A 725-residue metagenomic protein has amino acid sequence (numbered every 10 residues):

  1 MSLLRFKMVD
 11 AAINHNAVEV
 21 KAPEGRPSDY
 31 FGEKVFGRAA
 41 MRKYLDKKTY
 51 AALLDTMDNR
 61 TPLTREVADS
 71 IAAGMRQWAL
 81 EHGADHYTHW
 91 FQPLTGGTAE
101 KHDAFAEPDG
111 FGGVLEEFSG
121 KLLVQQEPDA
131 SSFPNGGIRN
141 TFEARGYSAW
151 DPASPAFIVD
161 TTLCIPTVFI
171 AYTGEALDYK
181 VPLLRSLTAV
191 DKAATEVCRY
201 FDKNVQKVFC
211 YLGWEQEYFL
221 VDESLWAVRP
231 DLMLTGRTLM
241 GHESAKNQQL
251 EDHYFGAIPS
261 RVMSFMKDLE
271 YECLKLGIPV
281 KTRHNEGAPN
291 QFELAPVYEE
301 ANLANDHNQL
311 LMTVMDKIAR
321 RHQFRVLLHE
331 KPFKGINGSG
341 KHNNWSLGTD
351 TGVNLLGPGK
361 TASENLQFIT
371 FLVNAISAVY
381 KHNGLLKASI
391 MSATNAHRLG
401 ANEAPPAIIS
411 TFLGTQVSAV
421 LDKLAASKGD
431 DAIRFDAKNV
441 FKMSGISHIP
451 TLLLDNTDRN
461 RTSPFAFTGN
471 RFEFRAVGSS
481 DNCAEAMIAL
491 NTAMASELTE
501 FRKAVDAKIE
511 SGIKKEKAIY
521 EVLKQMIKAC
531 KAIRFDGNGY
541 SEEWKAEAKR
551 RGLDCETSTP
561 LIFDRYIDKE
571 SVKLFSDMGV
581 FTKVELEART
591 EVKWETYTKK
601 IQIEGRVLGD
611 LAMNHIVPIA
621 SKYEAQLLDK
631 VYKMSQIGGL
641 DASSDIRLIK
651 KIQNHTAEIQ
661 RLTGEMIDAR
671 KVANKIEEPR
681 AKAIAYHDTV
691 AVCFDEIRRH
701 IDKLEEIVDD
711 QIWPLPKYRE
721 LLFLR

Functional and structural regions predicted by a protein language model:
S2-E24, S132, T141-P155, T162: N-terminal hydrophobic targeting/anchoring segments and the immediately downstream early-domain regions of hydrolases
S2-R38, T64, I258-P279: N-terminal-biased segments
H15-G120, V124-N140: Histidine/acidic residue-rich metal-binding segments in metalloenzymes
V67-I71, F91-P93, K121-L122, F169 (+4 more regions): Active-site-proximal loop/turn and secondary-structure-junction residues that shape catalytic pockets, frequently
G96-G113, A130-S131, R229, G236-T238 (+4 more regions): Short linear, low-complexity motifs centered on an aromatic residue
A144-L328, N337-G340, L347-E591: Glycine-rich, acidic/polar active-site loops that bind/position phosphate-bearing ligands
N308, E330-K331, G357-T361, E485-M494 (+5 more regions): Composition- and surface-driven signal marking solvent-exposed, interaction-prone regions in large proteins
I519, L523-R725: C-terminal amphipathic alpha-helical interaction region
